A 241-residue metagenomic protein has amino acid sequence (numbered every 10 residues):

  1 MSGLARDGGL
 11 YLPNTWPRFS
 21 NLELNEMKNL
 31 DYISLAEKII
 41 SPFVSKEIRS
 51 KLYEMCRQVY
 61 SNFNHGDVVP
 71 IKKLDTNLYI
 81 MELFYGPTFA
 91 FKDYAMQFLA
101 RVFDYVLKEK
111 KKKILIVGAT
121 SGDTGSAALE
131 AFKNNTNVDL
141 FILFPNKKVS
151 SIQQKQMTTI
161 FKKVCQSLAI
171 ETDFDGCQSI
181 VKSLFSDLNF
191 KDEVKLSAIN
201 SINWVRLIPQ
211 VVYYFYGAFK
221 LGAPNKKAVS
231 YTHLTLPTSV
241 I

Functional and structural regions predicted by a protein language model:
M1-D7: Charged, compositionally biased N-terminal leader segments and the immediate start of the first structured element
D7, D75-N77, K111-I114, N135-L140 (+3 more regions): Short coil/turn connectors at secondary-structure junctions
G9, P13-F89, F161-K191: Small-residue-rich anion-binding loops in enzyme active sites
Y79-A131: Well-ordered mid-protein domain cores that form the structural environment of catalytic cofactors
F98-F103, A128, F132, L184 (+2 more regions): Buried hydrophobic packing segments
I116-I160: Glycine/threonine-rich beta-strand-loop-alpha-helix active-site module that forms ligand/phosphate-binding
L143-G222: Small/polar-residue-rich loop-to-helix segments that shape phosphate-bearing ligand pockets
T232-T238: Conserved small/polar residues in nucleotide/adenosyl-binding loops
